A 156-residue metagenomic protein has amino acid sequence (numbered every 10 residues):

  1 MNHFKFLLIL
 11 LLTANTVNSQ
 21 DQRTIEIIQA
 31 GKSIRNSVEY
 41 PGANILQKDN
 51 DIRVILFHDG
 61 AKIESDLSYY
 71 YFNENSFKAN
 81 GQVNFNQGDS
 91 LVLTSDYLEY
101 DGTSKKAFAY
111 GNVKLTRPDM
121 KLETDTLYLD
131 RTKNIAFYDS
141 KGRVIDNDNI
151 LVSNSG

Functional and structural regions predicted by a protein language model:
F4-A14: Sec-dependent N-terminal signal peptides
N18-G156: N-terminal amphipathic/hydrophobic interface segments
